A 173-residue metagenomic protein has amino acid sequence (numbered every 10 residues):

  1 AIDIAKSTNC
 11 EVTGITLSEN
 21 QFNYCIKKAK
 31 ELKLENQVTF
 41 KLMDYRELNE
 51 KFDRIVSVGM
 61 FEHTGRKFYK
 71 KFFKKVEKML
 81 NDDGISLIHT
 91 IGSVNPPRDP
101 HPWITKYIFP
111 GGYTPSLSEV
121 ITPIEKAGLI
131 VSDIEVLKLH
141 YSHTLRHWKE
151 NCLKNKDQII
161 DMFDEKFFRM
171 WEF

Functional and structural regions predicted by a protein language model:
A1-N9: Conserved SAM-binding loop of SAM-dependent methyltransferases across substrates and taxa, primarily the Class I
E11-L17: Conserved SAM-binding motif I beta-strand of class I
C25-I26: Conserved SAM-binding loop
L32-Y45: Conserved SAM-binding strand-loop segment of SAM-dependent methyltransferases
M43-V56: A short acidic, Gly/Pro-enriched loop at the edge of an enzyme's catalytic core that lines a small-molecule cofactor
S57-E62: Residues lining the SAM
K70-I85: A short glycine-rich, Lys/Arg-flanked "PGG" loop and its adjoining helix->strand segment in the class I
I91-F173: Substrate-binding/catalytic lobe of Class I Rossmann-like enzymes that use SAM or dcSAM, i.e., the mid-to-C-terminal
